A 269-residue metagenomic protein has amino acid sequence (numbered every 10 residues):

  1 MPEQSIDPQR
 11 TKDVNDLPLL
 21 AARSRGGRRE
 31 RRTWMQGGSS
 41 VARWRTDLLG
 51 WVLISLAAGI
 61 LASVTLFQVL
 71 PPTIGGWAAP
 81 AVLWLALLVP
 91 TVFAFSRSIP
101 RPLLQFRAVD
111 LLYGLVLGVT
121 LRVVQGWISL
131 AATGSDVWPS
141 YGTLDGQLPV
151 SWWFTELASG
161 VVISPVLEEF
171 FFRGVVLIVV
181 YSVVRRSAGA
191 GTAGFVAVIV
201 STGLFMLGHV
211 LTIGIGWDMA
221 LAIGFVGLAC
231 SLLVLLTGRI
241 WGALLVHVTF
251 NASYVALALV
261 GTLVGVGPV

Functional and structural regions predicted by a protein language model:
P2-W44: Short, Lys/Arg-rich, polar N-terminal cytosolic tail immediately upstream of the first transmembrane signal-anchor
R43-R97, G146: Alpha-helical transmembrane segments in multi-pass membrane proteins
D47-V52, G76-A81, F106, D110 (+5 more regions): Residue-level signature of transmembrane alpha-helical entry/exit and packing/kink sites in multi-pass membrane
L56-L66, V119-W127, T202-V210, N251-A258: Aromatic-anchored segments of alpha-helical transmembrane domains
G59, S63, L88-S96, Q125 (+4 more regions): Alpha-helical transmembrane segments of polytopic integral membrane proteins, especially the permease/helical cores
L70-G75, I99-L167, S182-S187, V264-V269: Juxtamembrane helix-loop-helix connectors linking adjacent transmembrane helices in multi-pass membrane enzymes
P72-A81, G142-D145, G216-L228: Non-cytosolic membrane-interface motifs at loop->transmembrane helix junctions
W153-V269: Transmembrane helix-loop-helix hairpins at the membrane interface of multi-pass integral membrane proteins
